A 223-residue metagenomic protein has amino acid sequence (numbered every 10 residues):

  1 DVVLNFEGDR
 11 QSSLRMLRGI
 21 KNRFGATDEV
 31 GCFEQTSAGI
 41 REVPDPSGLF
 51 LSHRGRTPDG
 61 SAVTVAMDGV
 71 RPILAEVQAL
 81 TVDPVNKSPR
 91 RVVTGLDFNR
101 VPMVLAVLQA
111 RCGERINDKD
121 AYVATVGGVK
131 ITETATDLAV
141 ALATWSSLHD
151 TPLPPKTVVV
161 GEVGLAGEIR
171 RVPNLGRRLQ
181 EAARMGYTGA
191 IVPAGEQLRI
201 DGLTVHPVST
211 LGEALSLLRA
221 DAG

Functional and structural regions predicted by a protein language model:
D1-G223: Peripheral, non-AAA+ core regions of ATP-driven protein-machinery
